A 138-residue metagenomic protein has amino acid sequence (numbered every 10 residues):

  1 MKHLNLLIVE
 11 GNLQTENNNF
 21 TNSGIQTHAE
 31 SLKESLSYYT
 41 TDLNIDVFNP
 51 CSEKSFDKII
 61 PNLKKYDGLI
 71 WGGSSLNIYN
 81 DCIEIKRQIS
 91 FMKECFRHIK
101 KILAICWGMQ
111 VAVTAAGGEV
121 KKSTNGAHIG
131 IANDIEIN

Functional and structural regions predicted by a protein language model:
M1-S90, E94-H98: N-terminal beta1-alpha1 cap of cysteine-dependent amidohydrolase-like domains
S52, I137-N138: Non-catalytic surface loops within mature trypsin-like serine protease
S74-I137: Cysteine-nucleophile active-site neighborhood
